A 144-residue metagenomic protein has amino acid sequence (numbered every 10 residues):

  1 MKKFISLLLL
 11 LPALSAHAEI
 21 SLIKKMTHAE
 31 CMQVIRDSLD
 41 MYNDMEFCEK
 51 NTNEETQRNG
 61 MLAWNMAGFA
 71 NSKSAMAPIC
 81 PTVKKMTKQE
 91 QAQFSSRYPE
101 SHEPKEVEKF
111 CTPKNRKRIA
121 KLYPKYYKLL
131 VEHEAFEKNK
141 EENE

Functional and structural regions predicted by a protein language model:
F4-L14: Sec-dependent N-terminal signal peptides
L9-L11, K24, M41, K73 (+1 more regions): Residue-level signal for mature regions of secreted extracellular proteins and peptides
L10-P12, E30, D37, E108: Generic alpha-helical structural signal
L14-H17, S38, C48, A75 (+1 more regions): N-terminal processing/targeting junctions
E19-R58: Immediate post-signal-peptide N-terminus of mature secreted/exported proteins
T56-E144: Compact alpha-helical subdomains of small soluble proteins
